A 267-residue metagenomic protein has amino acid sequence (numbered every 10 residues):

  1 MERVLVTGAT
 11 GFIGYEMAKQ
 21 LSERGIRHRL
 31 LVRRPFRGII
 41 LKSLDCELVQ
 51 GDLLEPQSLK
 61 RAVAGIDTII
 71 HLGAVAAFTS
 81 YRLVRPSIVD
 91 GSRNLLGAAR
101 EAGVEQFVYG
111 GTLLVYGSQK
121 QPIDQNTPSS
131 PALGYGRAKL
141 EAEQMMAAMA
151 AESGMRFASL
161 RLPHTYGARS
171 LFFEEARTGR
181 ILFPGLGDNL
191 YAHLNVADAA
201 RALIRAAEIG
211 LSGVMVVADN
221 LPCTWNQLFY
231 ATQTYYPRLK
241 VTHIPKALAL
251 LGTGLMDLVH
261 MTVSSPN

Functional and structural regions predicted by a protein language model:
V4-R24: N-terminal Rossmann NAD(P)H-binding glycine-rich loop of SDR-like oxidoreductase domains
T7, L31, I69-L72, F107-L113 (+2 more regions): SDR active-site strand-loop-helix element
F36-K42, C46-D90, A98: NAD(P)H-binding glycine-rich loop region in Rossmannoid oxidoreductase-like domains and their noncatalytic homologs
D90-G134, A158: Conserved Rossmann-fold NAD(P)-dependent oxidoreductase catalytic core, especially the SDR/UDP-sugar
A138: Active-site helix of classical SDR
E143-A168: Conserved beta-loop-beta element that borders a ligand/cofactor-binding pocket
F172-L194, D198: A conserved pocket-lining segment of Rossmann-fold NAD(P)-dependent short-chain dehydrogenase/reductase
L203-S265: Mid/C-terminal beta-alpha module of Rossmann-like enzyme folds, strongest in SDR-family dehydrogenases/epimerases
